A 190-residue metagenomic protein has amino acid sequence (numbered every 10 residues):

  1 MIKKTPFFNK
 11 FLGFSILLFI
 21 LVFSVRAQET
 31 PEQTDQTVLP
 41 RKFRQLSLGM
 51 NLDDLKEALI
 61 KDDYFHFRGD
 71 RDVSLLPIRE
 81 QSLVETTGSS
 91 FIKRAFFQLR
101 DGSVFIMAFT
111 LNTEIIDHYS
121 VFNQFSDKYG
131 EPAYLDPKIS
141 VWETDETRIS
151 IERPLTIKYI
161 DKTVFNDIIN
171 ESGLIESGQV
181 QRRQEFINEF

Functional and structural regions predicted by a protein language model:
I2, T86, Y129-A133: Short linear motifs in intrinsically disordered
I2-G13: Bacterial N-terminal signal peptides that target proteins for export
F11, E29-V38, G49, Q81-L83 (+1 more regions): Residue-level detector of functional hotspots within protein domains
G13-V22: Bacterial N-terminal signal peptides
F23-A27: Sec/Tat signal peptide C-region and signal peptidase I cleavage site
Q28-D72, A108-F190: Non-cytosolic coordination micro-motifs
V73-I116: Mid-chain, structured segments of secreted extracytoplasmic proteins
